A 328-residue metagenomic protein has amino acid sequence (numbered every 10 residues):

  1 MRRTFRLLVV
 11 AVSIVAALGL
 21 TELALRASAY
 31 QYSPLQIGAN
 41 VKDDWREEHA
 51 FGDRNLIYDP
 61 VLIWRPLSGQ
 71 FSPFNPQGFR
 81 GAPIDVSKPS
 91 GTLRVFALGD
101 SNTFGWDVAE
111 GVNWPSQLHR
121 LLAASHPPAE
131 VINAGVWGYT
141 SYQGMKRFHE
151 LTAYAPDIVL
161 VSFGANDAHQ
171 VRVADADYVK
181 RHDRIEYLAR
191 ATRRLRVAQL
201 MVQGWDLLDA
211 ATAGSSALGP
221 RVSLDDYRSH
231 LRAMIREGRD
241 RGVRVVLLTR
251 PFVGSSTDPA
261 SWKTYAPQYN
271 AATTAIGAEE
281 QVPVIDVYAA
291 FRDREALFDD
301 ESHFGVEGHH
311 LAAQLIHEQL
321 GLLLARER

Functional and structural regions predicted by a protein language model:
M1-V15: N-terminal Sec-pathway targeting helices
V9, L20, Y227, Q281-P283 (+1 more regions): Histidine-centered active-site loop/cap adjacent to the catalytic His in serine esterases/O-acetyl transfer systems
L18-S33: Membrane-interface motif at the C-terminal end of an N-terminal transmembrane signal
S33-L121: Membrane/wall-proximal cationic-aromatic binding patches
R94-L98, I132, V161: Conserved beta-strand elements of the Class I
M145-A155: Short, well-structured alpha-helical segments in soluble
A155-L160, A165: Proline-aspartate-enriched helix->loop->beta-strand connector
G164-T274, E280, V287-E295: Serine-dependent acyl-ester chemistry module
